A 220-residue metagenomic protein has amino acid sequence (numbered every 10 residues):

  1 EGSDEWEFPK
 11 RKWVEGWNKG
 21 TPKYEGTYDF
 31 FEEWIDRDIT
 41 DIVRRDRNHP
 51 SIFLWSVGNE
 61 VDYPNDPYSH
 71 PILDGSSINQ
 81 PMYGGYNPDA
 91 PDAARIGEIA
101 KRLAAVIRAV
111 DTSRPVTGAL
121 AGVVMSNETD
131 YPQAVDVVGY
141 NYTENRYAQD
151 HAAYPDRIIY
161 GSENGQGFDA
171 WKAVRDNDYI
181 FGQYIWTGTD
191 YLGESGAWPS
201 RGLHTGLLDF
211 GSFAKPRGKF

Functional and structural regions predicted by a protein language model:
E1-V135, Y142-A148, P155, E163-D169: Active-site mouth of glycoside hydrolases
V57, T187, T205: Short glycine-rich loop/turn motifs that provide flexible caps or phosphate-binding loops at active sites
A100-A104, V110-D111, Y154, D176-D190 (+1 more regions): Ligand-binding pocket scaffold of soluble enzyme catalytic domains
Y131, R175-D176: Non-catalytic positions within long, well-ordered alpha-helices that form the structural scaffold/packing of enzyme
A153-D156, R201: A short linear boundary/processing microfeature
W171-A173: Catalytic cores of alpha/beta
F181-G182, Y191-F220: Aromatic- and carboxylate-lined catalytic core of secreted/periplasmic carbohydrate-active enzymes
